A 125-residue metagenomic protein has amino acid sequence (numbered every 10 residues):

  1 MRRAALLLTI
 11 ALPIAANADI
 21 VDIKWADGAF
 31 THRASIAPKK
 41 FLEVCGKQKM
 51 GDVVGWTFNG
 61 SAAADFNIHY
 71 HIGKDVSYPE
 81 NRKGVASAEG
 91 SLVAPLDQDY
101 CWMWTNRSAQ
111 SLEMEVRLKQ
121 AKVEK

Functional and structural regions predicted by a protein language model:
M1-A4: Positively charged n-region of N-terminal signal peptides that target proteins for export
L6-L8, S61: Short helix-onset patch at the extreme N-terminus, typifying the N->h transition of secretory signal peptides
T9-N17: Hydrophobic h-region of N-terminal signal peptides that target proteins for export in Gram-negative bacteria
A18-K125: Acidic, Ser/Thr/Pro
